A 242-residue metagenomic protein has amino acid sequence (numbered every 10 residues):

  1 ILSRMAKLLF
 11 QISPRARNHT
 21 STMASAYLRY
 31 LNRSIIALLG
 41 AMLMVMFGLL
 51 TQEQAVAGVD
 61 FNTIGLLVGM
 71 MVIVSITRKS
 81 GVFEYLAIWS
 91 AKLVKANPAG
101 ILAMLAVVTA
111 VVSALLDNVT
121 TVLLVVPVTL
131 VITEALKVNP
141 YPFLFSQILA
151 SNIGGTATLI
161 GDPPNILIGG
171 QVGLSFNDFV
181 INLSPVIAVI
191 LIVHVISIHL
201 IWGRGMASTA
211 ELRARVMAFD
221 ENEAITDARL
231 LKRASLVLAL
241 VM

Functional and structural regions predicted by a protein language model:
I1-T20, I88, K92-K95, L200-L238: Intrinsically disordered, low-complexity non-transmembrane regions of multi-pass membrane transporters
L2-L93, M242: Hydrophobic transmembrane alpha-helices of multi-pass solute/ion transporters
Q11, R15, S34-L39, A99-V107 (+7 more regions): Hydrophobic alpha-helical transmembrane segments
R15, H19, L39-M42, M46 (+7 more regions): Generic alpha-helical transmembrane segments of integral inner-membrane proteins, especially permease/transport modules
A16, Y27, V138-Y141, F145 (+2 more regions): Juxtamembrane and boundary regions of transmembrane helices in multi-pass small-molecule transporters and channels
T20-Y30, V108-D117, I148-I160: Transmembrane alpha-helix interface/packing and boundary motifs in multi-pass membrane proteins, characterized by
Y27-L31, E53-T63, L174-V186, T226-R229: Interfacial loop-to-helix junctions that mark the boundaries of transmembrane helices in multi-pass membrane
E53-Y141: Membrane-embedded alpha-helical segments and adjacent helix-loop junctions characteristic of multi-pass solute
